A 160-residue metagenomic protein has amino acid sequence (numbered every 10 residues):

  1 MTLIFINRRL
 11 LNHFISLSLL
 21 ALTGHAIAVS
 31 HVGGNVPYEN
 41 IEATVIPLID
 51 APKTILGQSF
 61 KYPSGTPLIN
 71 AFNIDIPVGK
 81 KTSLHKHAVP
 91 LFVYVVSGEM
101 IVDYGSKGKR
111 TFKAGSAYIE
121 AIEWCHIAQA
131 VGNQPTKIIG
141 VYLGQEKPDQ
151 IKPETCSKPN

Functional and structural regions predicted by a protein language model:
T2-I15: Bacterial N-terminal signal peptides that target proteins for export
I4, G24-L68, E154-N160: A short, N-terminal "cap"/entry segment at the start of jelly-roll beta-barrel domains of the cupin/DSBH fold
N12-G24: Bacterial N-terminal signal peptides
P63-P67, G79-F92: A short beta-loop-beta micro-motif enriched in histidine and acidic residues
L84, V102-D103, E120, H126-G132: Short beta-strand His + acidic residue motifs that chelate non-heme Fe in jelly-roll/DSBH and cupin folds
H87-S106: Glycine- and acidic-residue-biased ligand/ion/polar-headgroup-sensing regions
S106-E123: Short acidic-glycine-tyrosine-enriched beta hairpin
E123-P148: Ligand-binding loop in jelly-roll beta-barrel domains
